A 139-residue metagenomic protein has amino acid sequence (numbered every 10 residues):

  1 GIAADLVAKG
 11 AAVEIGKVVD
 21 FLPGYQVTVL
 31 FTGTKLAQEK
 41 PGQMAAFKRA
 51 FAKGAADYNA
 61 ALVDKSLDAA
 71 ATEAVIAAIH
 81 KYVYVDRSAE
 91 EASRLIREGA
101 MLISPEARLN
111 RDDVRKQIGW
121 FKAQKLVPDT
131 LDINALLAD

Functional and structural regions predicted by a protein language model:
G1-K9, P23-G24, D112-R115: Bilobed "Venus flytrap"/periplasmic-binding protein-like clamshell domains and structurally analogous long
A3, D20-L22, L36-A37, G54: Short, catalytically relevant binding-site loops at active-site mouths
D5-V19, E90: Ligand-binding "clamshell"
G10-A12, V29, K81-Y84: N-terminal secretory/targeting leader peptides
V18-Q26, K48: A structural motif
Q26-Q43: A bilobed periplasmic-binding-protein/Venus flytrap-type ligand-binding module shared by bacterial periplasmic
Q38-P128: Secondary-structure end/capping motifs
A123, P128-D139: Hinge/cleft segment of the Venus flytrap/periplasmic-binding protein
